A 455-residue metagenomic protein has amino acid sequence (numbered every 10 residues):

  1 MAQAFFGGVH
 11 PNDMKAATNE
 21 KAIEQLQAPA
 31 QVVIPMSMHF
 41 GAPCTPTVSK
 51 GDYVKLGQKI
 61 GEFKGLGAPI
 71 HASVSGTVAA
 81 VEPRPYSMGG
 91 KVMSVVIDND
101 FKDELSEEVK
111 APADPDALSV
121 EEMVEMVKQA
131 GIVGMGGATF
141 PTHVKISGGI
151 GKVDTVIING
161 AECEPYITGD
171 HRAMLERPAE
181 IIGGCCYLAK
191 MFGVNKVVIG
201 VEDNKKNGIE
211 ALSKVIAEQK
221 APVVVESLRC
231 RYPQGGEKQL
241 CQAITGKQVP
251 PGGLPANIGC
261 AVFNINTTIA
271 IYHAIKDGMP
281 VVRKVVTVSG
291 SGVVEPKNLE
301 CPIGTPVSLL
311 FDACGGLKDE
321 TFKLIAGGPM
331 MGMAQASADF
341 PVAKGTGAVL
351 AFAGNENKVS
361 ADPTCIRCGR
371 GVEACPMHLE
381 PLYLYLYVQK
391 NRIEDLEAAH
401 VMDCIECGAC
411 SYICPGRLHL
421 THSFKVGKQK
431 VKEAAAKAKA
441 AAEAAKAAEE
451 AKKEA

Functional and structural regions predicted by a protein language model:
M1-T47: N-terminal, Lys/Arg-enriched amphipathic/low-complexity engagement segments that precede the first folded domain
C44-Y53, G57: Short histidine-centered loop motifs in beta-beta connectors
V54-A68, E82, M93-N99: Short hydrophobic beta/alpha edge segments that flank linear recognition/processing sites
G76-V78: Conserved hydrophobic positions within beta-strands
A80, P85-F140, I150, K206 (+1 more regions): Acidic low-complexity segments
L105, G134, V156-D170, G292: Gly-rich Lys/Arg/Thr-decorated short loops/hinges at beta-loop-alpha junctions or inter-strand turns that position
A161, V194-V307, A313-K318, G328: Hydrophobic alpha-helical positions that pack around
T346-D362, V372, P376-A455: Ferredoxin-type iron-sulfur electron-transfer modules in oxidoreductases and energy-metabolism complexes
